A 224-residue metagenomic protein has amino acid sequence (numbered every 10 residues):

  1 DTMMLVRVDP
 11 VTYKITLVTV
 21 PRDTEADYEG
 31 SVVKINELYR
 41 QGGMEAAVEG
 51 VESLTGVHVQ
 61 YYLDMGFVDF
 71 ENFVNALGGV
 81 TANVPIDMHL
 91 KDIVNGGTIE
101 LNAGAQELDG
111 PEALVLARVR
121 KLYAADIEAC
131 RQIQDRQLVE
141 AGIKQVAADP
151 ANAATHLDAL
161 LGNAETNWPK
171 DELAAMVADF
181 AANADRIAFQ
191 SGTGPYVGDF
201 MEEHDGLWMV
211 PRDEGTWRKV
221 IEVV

Functional and structural regions predicted by a protein language model:
D1-V224: Non-catalytic, solvent-exposed segments at the cell envelope interface
